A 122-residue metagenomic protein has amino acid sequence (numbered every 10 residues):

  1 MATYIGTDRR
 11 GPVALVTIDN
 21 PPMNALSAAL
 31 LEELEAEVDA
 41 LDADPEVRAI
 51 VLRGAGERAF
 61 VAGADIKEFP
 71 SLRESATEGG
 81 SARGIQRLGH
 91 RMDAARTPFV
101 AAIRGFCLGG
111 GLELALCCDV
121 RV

Functional and structural regions predicted by a protein language model:
M1-E57, H90: Conserved CoA-thioester-binding segment of acyl-CoA-metabolizing enzymes
V16, L52, D65, L114-L116: Hydrophobic/aromatic residues within transmembrane alpha-helices of multi-pass small-molecule transporters
A25, V61, G110: Residues that form or flank phosphate/diphosphate-binding pockets in enzymes that use nucleotide phosphates
E33, E68, E113: Acidic-residue sensor for enzyme active/binding pockets
D44, G63, A95-R96: Acidic-histidine catalytic/liganding microenvironments
G54-R91, C107: Glycine- (often His-adjacent) and acidic-residue-rich active-site loop that binds/positions the CoA thioester
H90-V122: Glycine-rich beta-to-alpha active-site loop
